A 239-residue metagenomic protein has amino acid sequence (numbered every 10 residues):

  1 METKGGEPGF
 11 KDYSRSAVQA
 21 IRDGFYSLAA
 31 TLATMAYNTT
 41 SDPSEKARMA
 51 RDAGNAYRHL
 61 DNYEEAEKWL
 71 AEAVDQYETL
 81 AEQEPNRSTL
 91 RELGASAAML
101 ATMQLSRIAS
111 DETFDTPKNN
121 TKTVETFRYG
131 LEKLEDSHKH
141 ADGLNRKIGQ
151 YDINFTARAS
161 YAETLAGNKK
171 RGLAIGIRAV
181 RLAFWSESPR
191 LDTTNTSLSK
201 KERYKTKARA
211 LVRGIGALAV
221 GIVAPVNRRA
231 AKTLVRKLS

Functional and structural regions predicted by a protein language model:
E7, S44, E84, S88-R91 (+2 more regions): Residue signature of alpha-solenoid helical repeat architecture, marking inter-repeat boundaries and helix-start
R15, E45, D52, E92 (+5 more regions): "A position-specific structural signal for the A-helix of alpha-solenoid helical repeats
T34-N38, V74-E82, L131-K139, V180-S188: Amphipathic alpha-helical segments of tetratricopeptide repeats
